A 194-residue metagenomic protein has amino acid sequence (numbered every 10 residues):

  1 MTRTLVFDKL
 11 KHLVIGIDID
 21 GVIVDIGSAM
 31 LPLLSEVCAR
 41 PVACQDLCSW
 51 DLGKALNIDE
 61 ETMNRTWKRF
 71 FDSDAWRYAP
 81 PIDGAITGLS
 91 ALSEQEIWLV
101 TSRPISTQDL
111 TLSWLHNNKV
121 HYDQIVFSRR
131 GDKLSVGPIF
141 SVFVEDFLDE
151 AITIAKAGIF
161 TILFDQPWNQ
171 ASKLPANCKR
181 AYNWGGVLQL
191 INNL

Functional and structural regions predicted by a protein language model:
T2-R65: Active-site neighborhood of HAD-like aspartate-dependent phosphohydrolases
E60-W76: Conserved non-catalytic scaffold segment of RNase H-like nuclease domains
F71-L99, P104-L112: Short, acidic loop-to-helix structural element flanking the phosphoryl-transfer center in phosphate-processing enzymes
S102-A157: Substrate-recognition "cap/lid" segment bordering the active-site pocket of phosphatases
I125-S128, N177-G186: Short acidic-hydrophobic, aromatic-tinged amphipathic segments that line or gate anion-handling sites
K133-P138, G186-L194: Short amphipathic alpha-helix with an adjacent loop that forms part of the alpha/beta core around
V144-Y182: Acidic, Mg2+-coordinating phosphoryl-transfer loop and its flanking beta/alpha structural elements, shared across
